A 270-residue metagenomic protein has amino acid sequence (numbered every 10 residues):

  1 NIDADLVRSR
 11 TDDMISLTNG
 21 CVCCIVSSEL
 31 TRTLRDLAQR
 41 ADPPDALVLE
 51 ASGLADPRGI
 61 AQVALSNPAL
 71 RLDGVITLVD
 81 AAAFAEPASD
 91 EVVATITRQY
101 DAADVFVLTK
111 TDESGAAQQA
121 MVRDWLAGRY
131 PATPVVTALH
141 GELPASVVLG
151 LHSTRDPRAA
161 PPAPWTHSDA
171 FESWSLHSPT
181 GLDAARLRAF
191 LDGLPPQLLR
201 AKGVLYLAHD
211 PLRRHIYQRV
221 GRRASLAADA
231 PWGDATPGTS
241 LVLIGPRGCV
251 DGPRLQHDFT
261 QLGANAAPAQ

Functional and structural regions predicted by a protein language model:
N1-S89, V93-A94: Nucleotide-state-sensitive switch-loop elements of NTP-binding domains
N19, V26, R219-G221, G245: Pocket-edge structural micro-motifs
R98-S240, R247-Q270: C-terminal accessory "lid"/substrate-recognition subdomains
